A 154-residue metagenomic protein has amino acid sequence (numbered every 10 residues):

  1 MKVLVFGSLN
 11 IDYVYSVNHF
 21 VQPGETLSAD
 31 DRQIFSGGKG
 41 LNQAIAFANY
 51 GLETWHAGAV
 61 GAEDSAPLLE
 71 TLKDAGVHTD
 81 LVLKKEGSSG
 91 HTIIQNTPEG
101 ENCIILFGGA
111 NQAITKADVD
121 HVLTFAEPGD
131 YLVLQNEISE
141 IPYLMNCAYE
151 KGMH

Functional and structural regions predicted by a protein language model:
M1, K73-V77, E150: Basic phosphate/pyrophosphate-binding loop/patch that engages nucleotide-derived ligands
M1-A57, A66-P67: Glycine-rich phosphate/adenosyl-contacting loop at the front of the ribokinase-like
Y13-V14, A113, P142: Glycine/Thr-rich phosphate-binding loops of Rossmann-like dinucleotide-binding domains
P23-L27, I34, N49-Y131: Conserved N-terminal subdomain of the carbohydrate kinase-like
R32, N111, N136-I138: Short coil/turn segments
K39-N42, S88-H91, E140-Y143: Short glycine/serine/threonine-rich phosphate/pyrophosphate-binding segments that cradle anionic phosphate groups
Y131-H154: Conserved beta-alpha-beta core of the PfkB/ribokinase-like small-molecule kinase fold
